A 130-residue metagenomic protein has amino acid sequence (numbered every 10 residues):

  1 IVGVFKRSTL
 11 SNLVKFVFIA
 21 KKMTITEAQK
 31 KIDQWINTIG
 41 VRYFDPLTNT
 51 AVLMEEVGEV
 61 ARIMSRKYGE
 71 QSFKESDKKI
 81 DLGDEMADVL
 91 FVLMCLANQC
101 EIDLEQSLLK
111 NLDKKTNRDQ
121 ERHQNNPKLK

Functional and structural regions predicted by a protein language model:
V2-L10: Extreme N-terminal basic, low-complexity initiation segments that serve as generic localization/processing leaders
N12-M86, L90-K130: Flexible "arm" and connector segments at domain edges
